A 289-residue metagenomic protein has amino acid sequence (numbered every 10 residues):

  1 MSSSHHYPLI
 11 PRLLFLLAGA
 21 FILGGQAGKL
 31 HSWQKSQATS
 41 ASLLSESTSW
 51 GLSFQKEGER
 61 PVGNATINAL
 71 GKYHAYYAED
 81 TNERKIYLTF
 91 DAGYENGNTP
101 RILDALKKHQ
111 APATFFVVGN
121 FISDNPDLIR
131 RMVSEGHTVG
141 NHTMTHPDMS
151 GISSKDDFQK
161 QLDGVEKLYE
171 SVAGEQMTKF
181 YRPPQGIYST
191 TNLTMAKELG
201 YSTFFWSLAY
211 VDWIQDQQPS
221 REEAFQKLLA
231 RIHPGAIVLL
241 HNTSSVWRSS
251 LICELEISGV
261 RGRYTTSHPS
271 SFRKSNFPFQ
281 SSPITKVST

Functional and structural regions predicted by a protein language model:
S2-T89, E95-I102, K108, E223 (+2 more regions): N-terminal pre-catalytic segment of deacetylase/amide-hydrolase enzymes
G51-S153, Q161-E170, E175-T178: Active-site beta->alpha N-cap acidic-glycine motif
I86-T89, A113-V117, T138-N141, K179-P183 (+3 more regions): Structural recognition of the beta-strand scaffold that forms the well-ordered cores of secreted hydrolase catalytic
G93, V118-N120, M144, P184-G186 (+3 more regions): Active-site beta-loop-alpha junctions enriched in small/polar residues
N98, P147-A173, I187-P234, W247-S249: Alpha-helical scaffold elements lining the catalytic groove of polysaccharide deacetylases
R101-I102, D127-R131, N192-M195, S250-E254: A short acidic, amphipathic alpha-helical/loop segment
Q110, G136, G200, R261-R263: Glycine-centered short loops/turns at secondary-structure junctions
I232-H268: Catalytic grooves of carbohydrate-active enzymes
